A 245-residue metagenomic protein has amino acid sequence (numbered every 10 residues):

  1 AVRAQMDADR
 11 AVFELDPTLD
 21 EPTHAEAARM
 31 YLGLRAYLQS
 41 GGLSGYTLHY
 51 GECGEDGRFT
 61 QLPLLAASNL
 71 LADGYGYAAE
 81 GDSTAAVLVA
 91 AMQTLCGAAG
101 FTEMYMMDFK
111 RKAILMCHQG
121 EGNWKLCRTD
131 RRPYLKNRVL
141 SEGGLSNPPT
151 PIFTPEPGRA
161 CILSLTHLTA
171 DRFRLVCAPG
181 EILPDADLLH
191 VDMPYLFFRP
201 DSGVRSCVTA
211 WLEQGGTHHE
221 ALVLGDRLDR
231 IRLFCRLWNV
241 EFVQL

Functional and structural regions predicted by a protein language model:
A1-F59: A charged, amphipathic alpha-helical module
P17-H24, A36, Y77-G81, E220-L224: Hydrophobic alpha-helical scaffolding
A25, R29-L32, G41, D82-V87 (+1 more regions): Conserved active-site and cofactor/substrate-binding residues in soluble primary-metabolism enzymes
G45-L48, G100-E103, Q244-L245: General beta-strand structural signal in soluble alpha/beta enzymes
H49-D56, G81, D108-K110, R227-D229: Gly/Ser/Thr-rich loops at beta-strand to alpha-helix junctions that form or flank small-molecule/cofactor-binding
F59-Y77: A short, gly/pro- and small-residue-rich
G74-L188: C-terminal catalytic subdomain
G143-L245: Extended hydrophobic packing segments that form well-structured cores
